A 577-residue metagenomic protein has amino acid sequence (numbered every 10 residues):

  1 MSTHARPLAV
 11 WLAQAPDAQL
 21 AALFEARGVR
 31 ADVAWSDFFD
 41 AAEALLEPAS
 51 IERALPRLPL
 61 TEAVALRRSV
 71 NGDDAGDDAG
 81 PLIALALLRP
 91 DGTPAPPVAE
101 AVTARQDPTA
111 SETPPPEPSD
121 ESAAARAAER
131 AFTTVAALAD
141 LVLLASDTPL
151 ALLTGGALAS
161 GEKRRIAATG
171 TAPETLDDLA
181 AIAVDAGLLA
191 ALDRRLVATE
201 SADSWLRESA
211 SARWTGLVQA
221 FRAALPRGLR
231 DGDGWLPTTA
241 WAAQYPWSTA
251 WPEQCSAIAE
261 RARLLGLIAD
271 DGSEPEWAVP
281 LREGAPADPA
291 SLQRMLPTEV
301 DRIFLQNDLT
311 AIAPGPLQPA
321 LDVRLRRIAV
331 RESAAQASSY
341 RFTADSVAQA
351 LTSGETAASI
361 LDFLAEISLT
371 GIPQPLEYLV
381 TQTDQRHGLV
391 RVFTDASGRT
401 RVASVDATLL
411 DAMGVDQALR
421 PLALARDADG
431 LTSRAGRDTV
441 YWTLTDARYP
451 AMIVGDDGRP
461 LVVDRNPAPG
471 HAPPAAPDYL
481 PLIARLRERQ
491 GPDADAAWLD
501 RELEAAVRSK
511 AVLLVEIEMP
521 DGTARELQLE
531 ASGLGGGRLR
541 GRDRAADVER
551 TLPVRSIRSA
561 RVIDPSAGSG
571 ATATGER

Functional and structural regions predicted by a protein language model:
M1-W247: Short, amphipathic alpha-helical interface elements at domain boundaries that mediate macromolecular binding
A9-Q14, P90-P94, R194-A198, A335-F342 (+2 more regions): Short, exposed beta-strand "edge-strand" segments with a Pro/Gly-rich flavor and a Y/T-containing core
A22-E25, A63-R68, A79-L87, R164-A167 (+7 more regions): Primarily hydrophobic membrane-targeting regions of prokaryotic envelope proteins
P94-R105, L158-A159, T199, P275 (+4 more regions): Helix N-cap / beta->alpha transition motif
W214-L529, G533-R538, A545-V548, S559-R577: Extended alpha-helical interface modules used as scaffolds for assembling large macromolecular complexes
